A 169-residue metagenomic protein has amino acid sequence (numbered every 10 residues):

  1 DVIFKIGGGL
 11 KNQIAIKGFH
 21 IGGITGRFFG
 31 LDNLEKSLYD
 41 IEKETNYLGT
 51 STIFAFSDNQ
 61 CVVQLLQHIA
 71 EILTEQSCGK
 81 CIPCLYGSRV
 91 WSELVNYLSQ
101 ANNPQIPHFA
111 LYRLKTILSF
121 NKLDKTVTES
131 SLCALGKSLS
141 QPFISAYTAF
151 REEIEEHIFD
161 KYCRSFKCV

Functional and structural regions predicted by a protein language model:
D1-V169: Redox cofactor-anchoring modules in respiratory/redox and cofactor-processing assemblies
